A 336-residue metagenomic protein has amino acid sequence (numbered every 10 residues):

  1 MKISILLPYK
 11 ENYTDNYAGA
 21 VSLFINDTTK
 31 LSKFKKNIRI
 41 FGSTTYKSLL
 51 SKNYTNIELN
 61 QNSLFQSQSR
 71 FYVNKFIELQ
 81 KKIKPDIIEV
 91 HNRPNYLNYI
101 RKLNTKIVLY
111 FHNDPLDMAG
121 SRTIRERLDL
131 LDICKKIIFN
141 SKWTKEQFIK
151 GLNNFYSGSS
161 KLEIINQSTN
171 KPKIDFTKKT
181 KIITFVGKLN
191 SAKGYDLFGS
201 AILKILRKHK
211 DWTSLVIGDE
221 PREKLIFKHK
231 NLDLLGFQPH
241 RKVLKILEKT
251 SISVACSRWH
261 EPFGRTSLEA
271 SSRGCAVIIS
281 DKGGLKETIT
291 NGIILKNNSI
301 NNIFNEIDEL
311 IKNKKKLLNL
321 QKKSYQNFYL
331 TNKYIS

Functional and structural regions predicted by a protein language model:
S4-L6, I138, K173-K193, G199-L203 (+1 more regions): Conserved donor-binding/catalytic core segment of Leloir-type glycosyltransferases
Y9-D15, F24-S67, Y96, S160: N-terminal strand-loop element at the rim of the active site of nucleotide-sugar-dependent glycosyltransferases
S67-R70, K173, N298, K314-S336: A charged, aromatic-enriched C-terminal amphipathic alpha-helix characteristic of glycosyltransferases across folds
V90-N95, F111: Short His-centered aromatic/hydrophobic patch
P115, W143-T144, K161-I174, P221: Short beta-strand->alpha-helix junction loop in the catalytic core of nucleotide-activated group-transfer enzymes
G120, R127-L128, D132-S160: A short, active-site helix/loop in glycosyltransferases that binds the activated sugar's phosphate group
A276-I279: Short hydrophobic beta-strand element within catalytic cores of glycosyltransferases and related nucleotide-activated
G292-N301, E309-K314: Conserved acidic donor-binding segment of nucleotide-sugar-dependent glycosyltransferases
